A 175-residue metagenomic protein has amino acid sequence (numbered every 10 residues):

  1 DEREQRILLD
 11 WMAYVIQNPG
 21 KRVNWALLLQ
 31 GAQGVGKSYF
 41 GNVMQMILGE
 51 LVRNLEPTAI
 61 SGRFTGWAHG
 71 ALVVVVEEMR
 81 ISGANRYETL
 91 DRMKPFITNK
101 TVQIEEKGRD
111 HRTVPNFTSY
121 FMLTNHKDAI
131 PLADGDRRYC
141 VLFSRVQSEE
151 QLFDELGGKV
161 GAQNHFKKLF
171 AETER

Functional and structural regions predicted by a protein language model:
D1-M79, Y87-T89, C140-F143: P-loop NTPase catalytic core of nucleic-acid-dependent motor ATPases
P19, F64-W67, D110-P115, A129-A133 (+1 more regions): A general structural signal for short secondary-structure junctions and capping/turn motifs
S38, S82-R86, K127-D134: SF2 helicase motor core recognition
T65-T118: Conserved nucleotide-sensing/catalytic segment adjacent to the nucleotide-binding pocket in NTP-handling enzymes
A71-S82, K127, G161-R175: A polyampholytic, Gly/Pro-enriched intrinsically disordered region
R80-I81, N125-A129, R145-E150: Conserved nucleotide-binding/hydrolysis micro-motifs of P-loop NTPases
P115-F117, L132-R175: Phosphate-sensing "switch" segment of ASCE/P-loop ATPases
